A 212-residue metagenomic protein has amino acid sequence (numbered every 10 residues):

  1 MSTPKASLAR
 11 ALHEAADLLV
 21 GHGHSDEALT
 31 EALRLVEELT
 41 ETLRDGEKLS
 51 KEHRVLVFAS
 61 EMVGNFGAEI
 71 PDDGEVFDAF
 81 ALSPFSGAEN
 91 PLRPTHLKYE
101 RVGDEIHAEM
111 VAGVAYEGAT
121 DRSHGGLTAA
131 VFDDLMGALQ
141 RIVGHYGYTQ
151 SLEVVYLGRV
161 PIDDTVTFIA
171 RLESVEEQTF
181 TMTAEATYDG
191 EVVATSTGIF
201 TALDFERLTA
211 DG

Functional and structural regions predicted by a protein language model:
M1-V76, V160-I162, E173-G212: HotDog/MaoC-like acyl-thioester-processing domains
T3-L18, P84-R122: Catalytic strand-loop segment that frames the active site of acyl-thioester-processing enzymes
G46-R54, L135-T167: Hydrophobic beta-strand-centered segment that forms part of the acyl-chain substrate-binding groove
F77-S83, V166: Short Pro/Gly-enriched beta-strand edge/turn motifs at strand-loop
R101-E105, S123-Y146: Active-site helix/loop of acyl-thioester processing domains in fatty-acid/polyketide metabolism, spanning hotdog-fold
T120-D121, G125, R159: Alpha-helix N-cap/helix-initiation motif
